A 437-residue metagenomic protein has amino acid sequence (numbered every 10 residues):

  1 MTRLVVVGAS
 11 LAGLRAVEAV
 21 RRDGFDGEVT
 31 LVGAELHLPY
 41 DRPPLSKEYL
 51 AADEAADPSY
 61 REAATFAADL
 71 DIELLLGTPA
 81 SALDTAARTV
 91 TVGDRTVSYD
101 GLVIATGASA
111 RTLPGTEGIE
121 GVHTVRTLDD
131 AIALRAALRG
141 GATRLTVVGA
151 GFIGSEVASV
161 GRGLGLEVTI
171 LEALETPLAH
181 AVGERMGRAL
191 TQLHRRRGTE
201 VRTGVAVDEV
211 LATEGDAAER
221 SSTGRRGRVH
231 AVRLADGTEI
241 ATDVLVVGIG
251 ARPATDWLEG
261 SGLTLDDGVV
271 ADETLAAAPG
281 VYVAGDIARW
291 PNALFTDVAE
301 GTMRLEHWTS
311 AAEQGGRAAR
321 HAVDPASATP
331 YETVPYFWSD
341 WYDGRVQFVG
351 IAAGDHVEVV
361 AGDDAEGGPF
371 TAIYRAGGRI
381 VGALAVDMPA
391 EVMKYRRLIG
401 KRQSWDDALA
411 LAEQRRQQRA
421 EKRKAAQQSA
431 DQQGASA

Functional and structural regions predicted by a protein language model:
M1-V5, Y60-V148, R233-A235, E239 (+3 more regions): FAD-binding core/adjacent interface of flavoenzyme oxidoreductases
T2, R22, I287-P389: Mid-to-C-terminal Rossmann-like scaffold of FAD/NAD(P)H-dependent oxidoreductases
T2-I72, A158-V182, K394: Beta1-alpha1 glycine-rich phosphate/pyrophosphate-binding loop at the start of Rossmann-like nucleotide-binding domains
R3, I240-T264, Y342-Q427, Q432-A437: C-terminal catalytic lobe of FAD-dependent flavoproteins
A9, V32-A34, T127, A150 (+3 more regions): Cofactor-binding loop segments of dinucleotide-utilizing enzymes, especially the Rossmann-like FAD- and NAD(P)+-binding
L11-L14, L36, A108-A110, D129 (+3 more regions): Residue-level detector of alpha-helix initiation sites
D26-E28, L74-T91, V97, L164-A271: A Rossmann-like FAD-binding core segment of flavoenzymes
E120-G141, A218, R228, R233 (+1 more regions): FAD-site-proximal beta/loop scaffold in flavoenzymes
